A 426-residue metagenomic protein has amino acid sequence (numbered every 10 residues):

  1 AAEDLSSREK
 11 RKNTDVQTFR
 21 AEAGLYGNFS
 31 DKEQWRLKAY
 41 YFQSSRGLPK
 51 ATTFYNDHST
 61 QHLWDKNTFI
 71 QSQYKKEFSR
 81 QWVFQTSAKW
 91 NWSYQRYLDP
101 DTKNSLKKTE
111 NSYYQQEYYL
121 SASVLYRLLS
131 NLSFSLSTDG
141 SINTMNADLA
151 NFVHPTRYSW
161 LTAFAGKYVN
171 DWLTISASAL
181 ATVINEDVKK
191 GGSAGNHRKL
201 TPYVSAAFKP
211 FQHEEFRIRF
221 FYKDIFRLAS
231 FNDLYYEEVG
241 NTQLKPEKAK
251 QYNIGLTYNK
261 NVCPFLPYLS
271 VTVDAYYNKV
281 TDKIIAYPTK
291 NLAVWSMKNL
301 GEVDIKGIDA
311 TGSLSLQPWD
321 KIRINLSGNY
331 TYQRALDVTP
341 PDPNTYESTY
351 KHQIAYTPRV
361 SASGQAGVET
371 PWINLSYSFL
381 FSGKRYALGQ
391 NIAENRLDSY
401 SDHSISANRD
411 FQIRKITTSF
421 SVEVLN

Functional and structural regions predicted by a protein language model:
A1, L37-Q43, T86-W92, L136-I142 (+8 more regions): Transmembrane beta-barrel strands of outer-membrane/channel proteins
R8-R20, Y26-Q116: Flexible loop and strand-edge segments within Gram-negative outer membrane beta-barrel domains
R11-Q17, H58-K66, L106-Q116, N151-Y158 (+5 more regions): Replace "Gram-negative outer membrane beta-barrel proteins" with "bacterial and organellar outer membrane beta-barrel
D31-Q34, E77-V83, R127-S133, W172 (+5 more regions): Short loop/turn motifs that connect adjacent beta-strands in outer-membrane beta-barrel proteins
Q81-D99, K209-F211, I218-F221, E247-K306 (+1 more regions): Membrane-embedded beta-barrel scaffold of Gram-negative outer-membrane proteins
L129-N278: Structural signature of Gram-negative outer-membrane beta-barrels, strongest in the C-terminal barrel of TonB-dependent
S130, S270-K279, S296-G389: Gram-negative outer-membrane beta-barrel transporters
Y276, T281-D282, A286, I324 (+2 more regions): C-terminal beta-signal and adjacent terminal beta-strands/loops of Gram-negative outer-membrane beta-barrel proteins
